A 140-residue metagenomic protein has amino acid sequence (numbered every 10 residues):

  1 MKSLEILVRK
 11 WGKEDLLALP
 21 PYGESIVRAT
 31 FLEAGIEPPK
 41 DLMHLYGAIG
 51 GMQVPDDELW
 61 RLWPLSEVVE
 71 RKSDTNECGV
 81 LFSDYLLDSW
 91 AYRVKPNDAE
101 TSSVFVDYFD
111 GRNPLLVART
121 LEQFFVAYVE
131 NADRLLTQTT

Functional and structural regions predicted by a protein language model:
M1-D98, L136-T137: A surface-exposed partner-binding patch
R61-P64, F105, L115, Y128-V129 (+1 more regions): Short, intrinsically disordered/low-complexity patches at protein termini and at juxtamembrane boundaries
V80, S103, E122-Q123: Short non-domain terminal segments
P96-F109: Intrinsically disordered, low-complexity regulatory segments enriched in Ser/Thr/Pro and charged residues
Y108-N131: Compact, glycine/acidic-enriched structural inserts
D110, R134-T139: Short, surface-exposed secondary-structure junctions/capping segments
